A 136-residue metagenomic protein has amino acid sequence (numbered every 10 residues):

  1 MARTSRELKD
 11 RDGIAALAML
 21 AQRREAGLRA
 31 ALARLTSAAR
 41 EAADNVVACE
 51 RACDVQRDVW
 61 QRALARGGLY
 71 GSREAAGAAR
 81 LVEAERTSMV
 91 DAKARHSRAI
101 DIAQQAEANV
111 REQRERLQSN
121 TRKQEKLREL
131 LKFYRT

Functional and structural regions predicted by a protein language model:
M1-T136: Charge-rich amphipathic alpha-helical interaction elements
